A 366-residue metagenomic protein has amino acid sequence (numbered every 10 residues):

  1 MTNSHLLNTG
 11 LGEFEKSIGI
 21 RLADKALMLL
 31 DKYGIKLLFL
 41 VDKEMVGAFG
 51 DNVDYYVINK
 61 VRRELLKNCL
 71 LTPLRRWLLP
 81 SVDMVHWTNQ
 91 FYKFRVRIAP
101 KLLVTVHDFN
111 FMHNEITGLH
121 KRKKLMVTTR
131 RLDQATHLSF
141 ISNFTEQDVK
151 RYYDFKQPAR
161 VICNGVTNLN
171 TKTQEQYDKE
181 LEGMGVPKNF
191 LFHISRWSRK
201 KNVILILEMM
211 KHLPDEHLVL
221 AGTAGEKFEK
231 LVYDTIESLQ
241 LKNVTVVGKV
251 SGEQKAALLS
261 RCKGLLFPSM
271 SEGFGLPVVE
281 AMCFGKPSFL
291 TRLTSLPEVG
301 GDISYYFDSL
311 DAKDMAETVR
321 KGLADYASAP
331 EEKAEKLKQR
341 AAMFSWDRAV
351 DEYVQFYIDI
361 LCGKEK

Functional and structural regions predicted by a protein language model:
M1-K366: Carbohydrate transferase catalytic cores enriched for Leloir-type hexosyltransferases
